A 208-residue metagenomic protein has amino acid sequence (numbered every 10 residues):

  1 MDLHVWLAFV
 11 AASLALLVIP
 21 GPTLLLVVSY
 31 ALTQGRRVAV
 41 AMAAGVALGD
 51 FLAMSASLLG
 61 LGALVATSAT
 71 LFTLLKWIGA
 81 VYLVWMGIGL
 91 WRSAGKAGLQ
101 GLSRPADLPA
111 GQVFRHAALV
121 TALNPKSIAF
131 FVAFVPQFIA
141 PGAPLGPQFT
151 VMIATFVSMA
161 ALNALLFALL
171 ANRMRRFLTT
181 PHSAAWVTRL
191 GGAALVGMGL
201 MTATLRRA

Functional and structural regions predicted by a protein language model:
D2-T73, A133-M152, F156, A168: Juxtamembrane transmembrane-helix termini in multi-pass membrane transport proteins
V10-A11, L25, V113-H116, K126 (+1 more regions): Short hydrophobic "helix-edge" motifs at membrane interfaces and signal-peptide entry regions
S13-L17, T121, P125, V157-L165: Residue-level hotspots within the lipid-embedded alpha helices of multi-pass solute transporters
G21, G35, N124-P125, T180: Short loop-to-helix capping motifs
V40-V46, Y82, G111-L123: Alpha-helical transmembrane segments of integral membrane proteins, especially early/N-terminal helices
T67-G98, V157-L170, R175-A208: Selective transmembrane alpha-helices of multi-pass membrane proteins
W91-V120, F177: Cytosolic-biased juxtamembrane loops and peripheral soluble domains of multi-pass membrane proteins
L123-V132, G192-L195: Core segments of transmembrane alpha-helices that mediate helix-helix packing or line hydrophobic substrate/ligand
